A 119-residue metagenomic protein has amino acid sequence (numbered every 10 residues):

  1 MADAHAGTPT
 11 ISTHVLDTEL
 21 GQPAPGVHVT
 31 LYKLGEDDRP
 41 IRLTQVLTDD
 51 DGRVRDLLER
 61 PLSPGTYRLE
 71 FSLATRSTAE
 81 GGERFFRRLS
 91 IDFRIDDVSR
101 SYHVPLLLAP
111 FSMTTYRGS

Functional and structural regions predicted by a protein language model:
M1-P25, K33, T114: Beta-strand-rich domain onsets/edges
A2-A4, T66-S119: Feature of secretome-associated and extracellular-like proteins
E19, V27, T44-V46, L58: Short hydrophobic alpha-helix segments
H28-Y32, R68-E70: Beta-strand signatures of extracellular beta-sandwich domains
L31-Y32, D50, L62-S63: A short acidic/small-residue loop/turn micro-motif
Y32-D38: Change "in extracellular beta-sheet-rich domains … of secreted and cell-surface proteins" to "in beta-sheet-rich domains
D38-R55: Short, acidic Ser/Thr/Gly-rich low-complexity loop/linker segments typical of extracellular and cell-surface proteins
R55-G65: Short Pro-Gly-centered beta-turn/loop motif in secreted/extracellular proteins
